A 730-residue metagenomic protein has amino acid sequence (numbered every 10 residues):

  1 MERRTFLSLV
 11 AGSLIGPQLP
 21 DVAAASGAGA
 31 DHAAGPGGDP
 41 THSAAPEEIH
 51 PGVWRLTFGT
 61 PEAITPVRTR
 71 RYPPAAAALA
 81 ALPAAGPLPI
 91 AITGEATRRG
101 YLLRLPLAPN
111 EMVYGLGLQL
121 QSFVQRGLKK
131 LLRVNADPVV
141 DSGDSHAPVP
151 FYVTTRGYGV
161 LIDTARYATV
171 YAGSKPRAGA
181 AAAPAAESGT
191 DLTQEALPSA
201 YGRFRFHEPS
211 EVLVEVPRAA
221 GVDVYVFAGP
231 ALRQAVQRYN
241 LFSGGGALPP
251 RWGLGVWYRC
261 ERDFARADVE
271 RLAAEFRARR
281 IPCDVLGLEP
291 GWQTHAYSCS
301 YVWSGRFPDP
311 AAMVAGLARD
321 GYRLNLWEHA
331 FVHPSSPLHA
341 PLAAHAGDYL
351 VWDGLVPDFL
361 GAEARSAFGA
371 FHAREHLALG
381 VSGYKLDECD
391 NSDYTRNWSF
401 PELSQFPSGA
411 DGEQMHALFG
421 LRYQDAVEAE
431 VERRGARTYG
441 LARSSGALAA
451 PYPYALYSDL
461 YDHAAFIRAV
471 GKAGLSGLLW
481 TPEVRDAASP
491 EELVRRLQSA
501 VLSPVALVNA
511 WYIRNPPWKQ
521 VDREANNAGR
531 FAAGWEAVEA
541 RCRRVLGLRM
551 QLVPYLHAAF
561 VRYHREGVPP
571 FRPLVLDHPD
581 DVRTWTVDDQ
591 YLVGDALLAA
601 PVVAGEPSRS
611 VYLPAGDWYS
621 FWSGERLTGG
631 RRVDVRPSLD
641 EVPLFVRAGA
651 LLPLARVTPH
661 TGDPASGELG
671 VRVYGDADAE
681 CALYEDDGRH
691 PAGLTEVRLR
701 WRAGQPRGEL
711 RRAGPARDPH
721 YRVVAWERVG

Functional and structural regions predicted by a protein language model:
T5-S26: N-terminal export signals
S26-P36: Intrinsically disordered, low-complexity terminal tails and inter-domain linkers enriched for S/T/G/P/D/E
G35-T69, L88, I92-D640: Catalytic-domain carbohydrate-binding cleft regions of carbohydrate-active enzymes
E62-P66, R70-R99, Y591-V593, G693-R722 (+1 more regions): Acidic, contiguous internal or C-terminal segments within carbohydrate-active enzymes that form a structured patch used
V224, V642-V646, W726: Generic detector of short, aliphatic-rich beta-strand segments that form the cores of beta-sheets in diverse domain
G649-G730: Accessory, solvent-exposed terminal regions and/or long lumenal/extracellular loops of proteins
